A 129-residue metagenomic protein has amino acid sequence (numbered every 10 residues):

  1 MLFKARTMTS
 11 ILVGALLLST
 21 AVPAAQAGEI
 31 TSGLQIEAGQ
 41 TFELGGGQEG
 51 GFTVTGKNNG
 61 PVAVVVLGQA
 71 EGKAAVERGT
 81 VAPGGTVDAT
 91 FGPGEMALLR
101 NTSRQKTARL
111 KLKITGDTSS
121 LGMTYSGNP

Functional and structural regions predicted by a protein language model:
M1-L12: Bacterial N-terminal signal peptides that target proteins for export
S10-T20: Bacterial N-terminal signal peptides
V22-A27: Sec/Tat signal peptide C-region and signal peptidase I cleavage site
G28, S103-P129: C-terminal partner/receptor-binding element of secreted or periplasmic proteins
G33-T41, G45-G47, P83-G84, G94: Tight coil/turn sites that cap or link beta-strands
V54-V62, L99-S103, I114: Asparagine-centered strand-capping/turn motif at beta-strand->loop junctions
P61-R78: Short, surface-exposed beta-strand/strand-loop-strand elements in extracellular ectodomains
G85-A89: Short strand-edge motifs at loop-to-beta-strand transitions and within beta-strands of extracellular beta-rich domains
